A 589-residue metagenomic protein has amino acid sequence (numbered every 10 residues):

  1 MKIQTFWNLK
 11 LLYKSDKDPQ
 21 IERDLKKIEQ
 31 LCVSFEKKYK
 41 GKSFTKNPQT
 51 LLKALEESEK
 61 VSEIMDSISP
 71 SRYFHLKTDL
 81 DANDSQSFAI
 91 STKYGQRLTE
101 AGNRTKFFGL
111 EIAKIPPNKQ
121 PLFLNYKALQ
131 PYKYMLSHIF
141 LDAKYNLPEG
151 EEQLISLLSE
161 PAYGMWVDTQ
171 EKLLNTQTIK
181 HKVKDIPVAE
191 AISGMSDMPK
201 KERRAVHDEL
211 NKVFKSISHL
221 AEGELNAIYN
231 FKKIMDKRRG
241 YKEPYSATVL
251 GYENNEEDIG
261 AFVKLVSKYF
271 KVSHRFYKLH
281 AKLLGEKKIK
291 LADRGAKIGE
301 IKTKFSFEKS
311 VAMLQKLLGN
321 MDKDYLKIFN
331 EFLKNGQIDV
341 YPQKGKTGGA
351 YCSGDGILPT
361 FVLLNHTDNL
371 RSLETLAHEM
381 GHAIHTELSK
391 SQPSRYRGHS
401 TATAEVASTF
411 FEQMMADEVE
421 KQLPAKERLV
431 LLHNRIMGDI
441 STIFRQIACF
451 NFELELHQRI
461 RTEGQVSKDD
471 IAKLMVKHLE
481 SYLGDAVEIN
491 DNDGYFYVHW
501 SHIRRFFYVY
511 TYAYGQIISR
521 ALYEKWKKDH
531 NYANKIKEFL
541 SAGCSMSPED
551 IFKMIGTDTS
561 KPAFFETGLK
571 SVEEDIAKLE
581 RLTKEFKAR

Functional and structural regions predicted by a protein language model:
M1-E300, R581-R589: A well-structured
D16, F108, I112, M135-N146 (+8 more regions): C-terminal, non-catalytic "cap/extension" segments appended to globular domains
G240, T367-E387, S408, Q413 (+1 more regions): Active-site recognition of the HExxH zinc-binding catalytic motif
L279, L283-L317, K323-K327, H385 (+4 more regions): Long, K/E/R/D-enriched contiguous segments that form extended
T303, F307, D355-A377: Short pre-active-site segment immediately N-terminal to the catalytic Zn-binding motif
T303-F305, I338-L358: Catalytic zinc-binding patch centered on the HExxH motif and its immediate surroundings that defines zinc-dependent
R395-A407, G438, K468, R505-Y512: Active-site metal-coordination segments of metallo-dependent hydrolases
S400-R428, R435-M437, S441, G515: Post-HExxH zinc-binding segment in Zn-dependent metallohydrolases
